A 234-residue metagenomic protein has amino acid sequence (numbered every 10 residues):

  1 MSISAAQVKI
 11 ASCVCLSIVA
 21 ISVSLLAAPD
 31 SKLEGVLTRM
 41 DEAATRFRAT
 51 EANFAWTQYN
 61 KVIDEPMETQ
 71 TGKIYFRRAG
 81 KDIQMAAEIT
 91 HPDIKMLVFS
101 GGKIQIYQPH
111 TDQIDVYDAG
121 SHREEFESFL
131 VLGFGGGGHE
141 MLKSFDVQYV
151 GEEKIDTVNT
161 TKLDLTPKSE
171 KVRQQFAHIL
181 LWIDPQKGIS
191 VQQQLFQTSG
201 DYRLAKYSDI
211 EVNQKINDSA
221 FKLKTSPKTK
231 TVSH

Functional and structural regions predicted by a protein language model:
S2-C15: Bacterial N-terminal signal peptides that target proteins for export
S22-S24: N-terminal signal peptide c-region/cleavage motif recognized by signal peptidases
A28-P29: Boundary of Sec targeting at the N-terminus
L33-G35, E42-I106: N-terminal mature ectodomain segment of secretory-pathway/periplasmic proteins
G35, D115, L130, Y149-S233: Gly/Pro-enriched, hydrophobic low-complexity segments that function as extracytoplasmic propeptides/linkers
W56-Q58, I89-D93, S100-K103, H110 (+4 more regions): A mature extracytoplasmic/lumenal domain signature
P66-T71, I94-M96, D112-I114, F176-H178 (+1 more regions): Short, mixed charged/polar active-site loops that provide acid/base catalysis or chelate metal/phosphate cofactors
Q105-F134: Acidic/charged, solvent-exposed loop-and-adjacent secondary-structure segments enriched in E/D, K/R, S/T, and G/P
